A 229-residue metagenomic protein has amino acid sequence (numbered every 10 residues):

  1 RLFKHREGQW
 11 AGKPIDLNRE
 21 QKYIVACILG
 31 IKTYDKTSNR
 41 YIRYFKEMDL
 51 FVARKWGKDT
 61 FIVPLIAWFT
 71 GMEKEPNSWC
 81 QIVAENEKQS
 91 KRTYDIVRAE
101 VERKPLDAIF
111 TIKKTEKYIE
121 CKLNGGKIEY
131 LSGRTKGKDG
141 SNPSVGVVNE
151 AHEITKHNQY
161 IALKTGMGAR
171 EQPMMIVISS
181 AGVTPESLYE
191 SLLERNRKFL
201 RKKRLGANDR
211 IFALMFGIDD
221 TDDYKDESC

Functional and structural regions predicted by a protein language model:
R1-C229: Phosphate/NTP-binding elements of NTP-utilizing enzymes
